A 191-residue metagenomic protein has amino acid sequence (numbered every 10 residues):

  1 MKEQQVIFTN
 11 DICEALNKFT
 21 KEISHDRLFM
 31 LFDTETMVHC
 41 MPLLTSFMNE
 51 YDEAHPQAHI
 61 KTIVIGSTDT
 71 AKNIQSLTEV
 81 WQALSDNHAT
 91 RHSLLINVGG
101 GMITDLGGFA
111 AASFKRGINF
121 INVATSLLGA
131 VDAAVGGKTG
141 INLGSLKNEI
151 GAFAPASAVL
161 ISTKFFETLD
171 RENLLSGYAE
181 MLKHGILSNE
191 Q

Functional and structural regions predicted by a protein language model:
M1-L94, K183: ATP/NTP phosphate-donor binding region
L31, I96-V98, L160: Structural motif
V38, M102-T104, E167: Glycine-rich nucleotide phosphate-binding loop and flanking beta-alpha elements of Rossmann-like dinucleotide-binding
C40-P42, L106-G108, D132: Short glycine-/acidic-enriched loop or helix-start segments at secondary-structure transitions that form or flank
T90-I121: Active-site and donor-binding regions of nucleotide-sugar-utilizing enzymes
F109-Q191: A glycine/threonine-rich phosphate-anchoring loop and its flanking beta-alpha core in nucleotide/phosphate-binding
